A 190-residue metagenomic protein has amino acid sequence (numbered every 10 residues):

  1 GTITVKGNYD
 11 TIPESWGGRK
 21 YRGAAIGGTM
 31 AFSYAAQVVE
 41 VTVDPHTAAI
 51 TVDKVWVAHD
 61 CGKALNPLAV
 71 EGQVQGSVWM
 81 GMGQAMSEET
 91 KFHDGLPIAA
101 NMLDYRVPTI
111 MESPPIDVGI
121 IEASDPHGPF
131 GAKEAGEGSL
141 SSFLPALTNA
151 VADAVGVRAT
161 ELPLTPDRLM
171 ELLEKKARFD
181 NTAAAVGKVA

Functional and structural regions predicted by a protein language model:
G1-A190: Cofactor-binding beta-sheet edge motifs in enzyme active sites
